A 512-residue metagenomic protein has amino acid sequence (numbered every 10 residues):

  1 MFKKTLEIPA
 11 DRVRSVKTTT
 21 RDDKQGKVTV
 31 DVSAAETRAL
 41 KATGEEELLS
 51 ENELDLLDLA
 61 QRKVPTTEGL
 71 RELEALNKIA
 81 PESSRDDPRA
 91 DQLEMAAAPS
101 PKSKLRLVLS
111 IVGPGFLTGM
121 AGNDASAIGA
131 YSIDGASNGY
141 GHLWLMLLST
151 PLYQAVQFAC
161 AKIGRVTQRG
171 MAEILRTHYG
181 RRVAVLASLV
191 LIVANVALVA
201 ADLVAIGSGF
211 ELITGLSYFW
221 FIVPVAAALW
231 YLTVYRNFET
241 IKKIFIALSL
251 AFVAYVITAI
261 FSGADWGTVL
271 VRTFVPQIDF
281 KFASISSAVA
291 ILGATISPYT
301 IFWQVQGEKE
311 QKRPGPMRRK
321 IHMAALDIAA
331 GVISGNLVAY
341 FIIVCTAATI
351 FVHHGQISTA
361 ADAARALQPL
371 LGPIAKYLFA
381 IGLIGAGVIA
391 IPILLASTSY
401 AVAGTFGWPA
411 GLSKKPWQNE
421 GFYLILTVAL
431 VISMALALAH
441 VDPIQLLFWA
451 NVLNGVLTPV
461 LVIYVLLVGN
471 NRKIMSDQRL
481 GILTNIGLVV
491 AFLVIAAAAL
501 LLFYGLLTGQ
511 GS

Functional and structural regions predicted by a protein language model:
D91-A96, A130-G135, F158-V183, S208-F210 (+4 more regions): Flexible loop linkers connecting adjacent transmembrane helices in multi-pass alpha-helical membrane transporters
T118, L145-Y179, L186-A197: Juxtamembrane transmembrane-helix boundary signature
L152-V166, Q306, E310-P314, I333-D362: Extracellular/periplasmic helix-exit of transmembrane alpha-helices
K162, V166-T167, A184-G215, I222-A226 (+4 more regions): Hydrophobic transmembrane alpha-helices that form the core helical bundles of multi-pass secondary transporters
R181-R182, F219-V223, A330, S334 (+3 more regions): Loop-to-transmembrane helix boundary motifs in multi-pass membrane proteins
S188-L189, I213-Y235, A251-V256, E420-I432 (+1 more regions): Transmembrane alpha-helical segments of multi-pass small-molecule transport proteins
P224-V225, T233-G263, L453-N454, T458 (+2 more regions): Membrane-interface loop-to-helix entry segments
L250-P276, A288, L292-E308, Y464-K473 (+1 more regions): Hydrophobic alpha-helical segments and their helix-loop junctions in multi-pass secondary transporters
